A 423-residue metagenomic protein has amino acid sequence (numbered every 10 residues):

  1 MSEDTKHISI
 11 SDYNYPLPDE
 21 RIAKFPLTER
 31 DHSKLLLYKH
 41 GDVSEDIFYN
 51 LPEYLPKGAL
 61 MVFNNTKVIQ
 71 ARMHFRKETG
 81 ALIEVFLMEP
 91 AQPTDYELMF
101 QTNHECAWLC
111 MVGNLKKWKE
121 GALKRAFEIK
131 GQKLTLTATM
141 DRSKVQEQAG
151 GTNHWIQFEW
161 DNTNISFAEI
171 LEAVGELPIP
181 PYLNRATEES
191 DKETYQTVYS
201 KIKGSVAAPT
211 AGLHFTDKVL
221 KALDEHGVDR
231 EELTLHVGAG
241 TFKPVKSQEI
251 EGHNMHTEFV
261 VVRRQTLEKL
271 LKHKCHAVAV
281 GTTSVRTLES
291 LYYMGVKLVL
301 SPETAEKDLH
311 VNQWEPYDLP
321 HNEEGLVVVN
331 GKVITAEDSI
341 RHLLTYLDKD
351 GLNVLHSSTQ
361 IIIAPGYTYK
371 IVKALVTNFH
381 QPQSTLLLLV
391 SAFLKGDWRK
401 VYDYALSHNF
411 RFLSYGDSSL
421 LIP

Functional and structural regions predicted by a protein language model:
S2-P423: Surface-exposed, charge/polar-rich loops and edge strands
